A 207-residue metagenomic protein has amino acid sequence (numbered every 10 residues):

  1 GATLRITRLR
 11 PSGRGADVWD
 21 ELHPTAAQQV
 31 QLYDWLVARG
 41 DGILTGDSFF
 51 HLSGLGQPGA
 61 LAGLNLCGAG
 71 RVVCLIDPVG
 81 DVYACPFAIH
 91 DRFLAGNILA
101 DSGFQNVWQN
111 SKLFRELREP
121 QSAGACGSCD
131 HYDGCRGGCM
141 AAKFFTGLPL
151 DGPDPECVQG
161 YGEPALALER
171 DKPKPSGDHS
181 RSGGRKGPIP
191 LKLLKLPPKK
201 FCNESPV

Functional and structural regions predicted by a protein language model:
G1-V82, F87-G96: Radical SAM enzyme [4Fe-4S]-AdoMet core and its adjacent flexible, acidic and glycine-rich loops/tails across
F87-V207: Flexible mid-to-C-terminal extensions adjoining Fe-S/redox cofactors in radical SAM and related proteins
